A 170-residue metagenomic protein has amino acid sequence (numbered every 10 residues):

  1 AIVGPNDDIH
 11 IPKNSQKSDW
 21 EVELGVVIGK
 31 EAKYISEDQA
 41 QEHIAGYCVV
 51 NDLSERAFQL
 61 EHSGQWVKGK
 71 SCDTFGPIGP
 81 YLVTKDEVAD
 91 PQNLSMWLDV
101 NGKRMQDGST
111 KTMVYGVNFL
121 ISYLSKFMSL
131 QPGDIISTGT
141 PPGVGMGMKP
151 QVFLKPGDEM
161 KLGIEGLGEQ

Functional and structural regions predicted by a protein language model:
A1-P12: Extended, compositionally biased flexible segments
V3-G4, V49, T138, L162: General beta-strand structural signal in soluble alpha/beta enzymes
G4, D19-E21, Q131, K155-P156: Residue-level recognition of short, solvent-exposed, well-ordered loop/turn junctions that link secondary-structure
P5, I35-E37, A57-Q59: Short helix/loop capping segments that flank catalytic or ligand/cofactor-binding pockets
K13, V22-K30, C48-L53, L82 (+1 more regions): Short, structured patches in soluble enzyme cores that scaffold and shape functional sites
A32-I35, E87-A89: Short helix-loop capping/hinge motifs at secondary-structure junctions, enriched in acidic/polar residues
K33-Y47: N-terminal accessory regions of nucleic-acid-interacting proteins
R56-Q170: Catalytic-pocket segment enriched in acidic/His residues
